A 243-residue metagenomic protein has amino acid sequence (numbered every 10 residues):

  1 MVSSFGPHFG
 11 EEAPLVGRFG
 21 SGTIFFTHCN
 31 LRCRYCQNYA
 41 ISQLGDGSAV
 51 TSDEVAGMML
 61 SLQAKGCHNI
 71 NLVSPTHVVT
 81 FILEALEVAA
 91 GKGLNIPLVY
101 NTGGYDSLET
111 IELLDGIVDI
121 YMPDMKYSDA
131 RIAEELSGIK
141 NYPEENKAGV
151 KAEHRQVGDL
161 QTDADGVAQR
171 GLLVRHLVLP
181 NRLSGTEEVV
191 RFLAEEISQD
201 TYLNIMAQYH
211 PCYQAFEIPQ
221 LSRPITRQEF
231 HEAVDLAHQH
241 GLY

Functional and structural regions predicted by a protein language model:
M1-I120, A130: Conserved Radical SAM active-site core
I24, C33, P123, L203 (+1 more regions): Conserved, mostly hydrophobic/aromatic
S42, V79, G104-S107, M125-P143 (+3 more regions): Conserved radical SAM core fold
V50, H77, S137-E145, N181 (+2 more regions): Alpha-helix N-cap and loop-to-helix initiation/capping positions
L86-P97, A148-E153, R227-A233: Alpha-helix-loop-beta-strand connector modules within alpha/beta enzyme cores
D115-A130, D200-Y209: Non-cysteine beta-strand/loop elements that form the S-adenosyl-L-methionine
A133-D165: Anionic-ligand binding region
G158-Y243: Auxiliary Fe-S-binding modules of radical SAM enzymes
